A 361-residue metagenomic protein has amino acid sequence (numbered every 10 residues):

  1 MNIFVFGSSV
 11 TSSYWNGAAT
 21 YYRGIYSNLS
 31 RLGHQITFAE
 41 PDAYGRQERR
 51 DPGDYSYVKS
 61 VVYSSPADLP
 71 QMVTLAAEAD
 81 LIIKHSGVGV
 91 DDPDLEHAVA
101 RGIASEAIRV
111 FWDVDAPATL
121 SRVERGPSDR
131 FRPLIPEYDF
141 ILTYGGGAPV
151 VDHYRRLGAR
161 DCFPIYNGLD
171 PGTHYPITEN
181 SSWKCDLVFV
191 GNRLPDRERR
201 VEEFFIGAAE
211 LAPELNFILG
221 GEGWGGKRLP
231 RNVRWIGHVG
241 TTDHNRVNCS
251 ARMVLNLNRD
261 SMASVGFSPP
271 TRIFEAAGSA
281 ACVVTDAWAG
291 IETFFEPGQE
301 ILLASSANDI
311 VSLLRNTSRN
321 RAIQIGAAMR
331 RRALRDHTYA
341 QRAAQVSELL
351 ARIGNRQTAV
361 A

Functional and structural regions predicted by a protein language model:
M1-I3: Extreme N-terminal starter segment of soluble prokaryotic enzymes
G7-S9, W15, A19, R23-N28 (+3 more regions): Extended catalytic core of nucleotide-activated donor transferases of GT-like folds
G7-T11, Y21-G24, T37-V62, R156 (+3 more regions): Catalytic binding pocket for nucleotide-activated donors in carbohydrate/polymer assembly enzymes
S9-S12, D42-R46, G87-V90, D115-A118 (+8 more regions): Short, solvent-exposed loop/turn segments at secondary-structure junctions
S27, D170-M253, A263: Conserved catalytic-core segment of nucleotide-activated headgroup transferases in glycan assembly
S30, I103, R155, A209 (+3 more regions): Anion (oxyanion) recognition and catalysis
R160-N167: Short hydrophobic/aromatic-enriched beta-strand-loop microsegments
